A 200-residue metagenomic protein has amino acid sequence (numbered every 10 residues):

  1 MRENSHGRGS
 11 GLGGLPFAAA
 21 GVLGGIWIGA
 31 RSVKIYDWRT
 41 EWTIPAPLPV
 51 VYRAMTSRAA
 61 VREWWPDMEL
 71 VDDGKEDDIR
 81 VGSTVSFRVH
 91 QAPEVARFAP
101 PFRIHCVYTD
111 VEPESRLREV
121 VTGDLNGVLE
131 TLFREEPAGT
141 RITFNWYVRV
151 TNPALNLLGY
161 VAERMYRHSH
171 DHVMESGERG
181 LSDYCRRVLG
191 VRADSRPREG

Functional and structural regions predicted by a protein language model:
R2-P16: Membrane-penetrating hydrophobic segments
L12-R80, T84, E199-G200: Hydrophobic ligand-binding cavity/cleft-lining segments
G13, F17, D73-L125, E136 (+1 more regions): Glycine-rich portal/gate segments that line the openings of hydrophobic small-molecule binding cavities
I35-T43, T84, R103, R116 (+2 more regions): Intrinsic-disorder/low-complexity, polar/charged segments enriched in Ser/Thr/Lys/Arg/Asp/Glu/Gln
I44, Q91, W146-V148: Hydrophobic beta-strand positions in extracellular immunoglobulin-like domains
V50-M55, V61, V85-F87, Y108 (+2 more regions): Hydrophobic pocket/interface hotspot
W64-P66, E94-P101, R149-V150: Non-transmembrane, membrane-adjacent beta-strand/coil modules in membrane-associated proteins and peripheral
R118-E175: Beta-strand/loop substructures that line and gate deep hydrophobic ligand-binding cavities in soluble
